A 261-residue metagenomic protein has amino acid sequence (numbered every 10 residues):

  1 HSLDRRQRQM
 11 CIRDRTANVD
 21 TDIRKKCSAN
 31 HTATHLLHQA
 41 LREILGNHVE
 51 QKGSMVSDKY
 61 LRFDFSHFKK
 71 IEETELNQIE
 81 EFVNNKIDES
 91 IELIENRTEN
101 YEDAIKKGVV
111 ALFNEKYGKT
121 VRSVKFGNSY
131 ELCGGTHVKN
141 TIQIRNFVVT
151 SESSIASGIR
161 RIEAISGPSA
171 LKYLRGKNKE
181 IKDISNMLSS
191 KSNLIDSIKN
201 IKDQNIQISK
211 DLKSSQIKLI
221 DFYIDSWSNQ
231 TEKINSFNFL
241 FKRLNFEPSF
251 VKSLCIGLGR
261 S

Functional and structural regions predicted by a protein language model:
H1-D14: Single conserved hydrophobic/aromatic residue that forms the stacking wall/gate of nucleotide- or nucleobase-binding
A17-I23, Y60-K70, A164, K233-N245: Short, hydrophobic beta-strand segments
A29-R42, L132-N140: Histidine-centered catalytic micro-motifs
H35, F63, G135, I162 (+1 more regions): Divalent metal-coordination and catalytic microenvironments
A40-G53: Active-site palm subdomain of RNA-directed nucleic acid polymerases
H48, T141-S261: Terminal appendage regions of diverse proteins
E50-R62, E180: Substrate-binding beta-hairpin/strand module that engages nucleic acids
D58-K59, F65-I155: Non-catalytic interaction/regulatory segments
